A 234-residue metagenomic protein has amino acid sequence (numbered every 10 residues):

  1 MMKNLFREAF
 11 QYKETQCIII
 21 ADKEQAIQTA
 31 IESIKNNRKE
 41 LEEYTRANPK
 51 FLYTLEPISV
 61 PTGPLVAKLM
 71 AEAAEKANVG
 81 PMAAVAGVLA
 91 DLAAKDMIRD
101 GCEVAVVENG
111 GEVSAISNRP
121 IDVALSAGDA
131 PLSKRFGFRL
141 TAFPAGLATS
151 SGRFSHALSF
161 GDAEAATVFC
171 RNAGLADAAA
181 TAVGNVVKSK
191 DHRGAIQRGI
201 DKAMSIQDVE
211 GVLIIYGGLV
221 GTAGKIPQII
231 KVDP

Functional and structural regions predicted by a protein language model:
M1-T15, G63, R198-P234: N-terminal charge/polar-biased segments
A9-L65: N-terminal low-complexity or amphipathic/hydrophobic leaders
I18-I20, V106, L213: Short, conserved beta-strand segments within well-ordered enzyme catalytic domains that often line or immediately flank
E24, G111-E112, A173, G217-L219: Short, ordered loop/turn segments at secondary-structure junctions
A26-I27, A130-S133, V220-T222: Short, surface-exposed beta-strand/loop "edge" segments at domain boundaries and coil↔beta transitions
Y44-S59, E103-V104, K190-A223: Flexible, glycine/charged-enriched surface loops at secondary-structure junctions
P61-V66, S114-I116, T222-A223: Short active-site-adjacent helix-start/loop capping segments
L69-K76, A83-A86, A90-A93, R99-C102 (+3 more regions): Conserved mixed alpha/beta catalytic, RNA-binding, or beta-rich assembly cores of soluble enzyme, regulatory
